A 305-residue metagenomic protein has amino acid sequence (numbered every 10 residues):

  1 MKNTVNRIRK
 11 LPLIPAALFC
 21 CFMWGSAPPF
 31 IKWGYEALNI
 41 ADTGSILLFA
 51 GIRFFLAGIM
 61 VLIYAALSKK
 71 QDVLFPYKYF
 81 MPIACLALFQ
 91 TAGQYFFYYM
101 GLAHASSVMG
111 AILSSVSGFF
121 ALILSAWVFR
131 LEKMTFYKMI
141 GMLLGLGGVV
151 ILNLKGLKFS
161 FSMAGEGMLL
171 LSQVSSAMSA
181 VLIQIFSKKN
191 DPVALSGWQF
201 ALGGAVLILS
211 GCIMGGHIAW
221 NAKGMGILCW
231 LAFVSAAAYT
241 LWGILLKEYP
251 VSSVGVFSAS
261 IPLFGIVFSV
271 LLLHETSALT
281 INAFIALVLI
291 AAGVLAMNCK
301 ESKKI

Functional and structural regions predicted by a protein language model:
M1-L48, K158-I185, I227-L228, F233 (+2 more regions): Glycine-/small-residue-enriched transmembrane alpha-helix faces in small-molecule transporters and effluxers
F19, I52, T91, Y95 (+3 more regions): Helix-helix packing/entry segments at the starts of transmembrane helices
G25, P29, F55, A87-A92 (+8 more regions): Hydrophobic/small/kink-forming positions within alpha-helical transmembrane segments of polytopic membrane proteins
W33, N39-Q90, F120-L124, S175-L182 (+2 more regions): Transmembrane alpha-helices of multi-pass small-molecule transport proteins
G34, F49, G101, W127-R130 (+7 more regions): Hydrophobic/aromatic residues within transmembrane alpha-helices of multi-pass small-molecule transporters
S45-A57, M100-G118, S162-V174, N221-S235 (+2 more regions): Structural signature of hydrophobic alpha-helical transmembrane segments
V61, I123-L124, M134-K155, A259 (+2 more regions): Hydrophobic transmembrane alpha-helices of multi-pass small-molecule transport proteins
A66-V108, V149-L152, A232-Y249: Specific transmembrane alpha-helical segments of multi-pass solute transporters/efflux pumps, especially DMT/EamA
